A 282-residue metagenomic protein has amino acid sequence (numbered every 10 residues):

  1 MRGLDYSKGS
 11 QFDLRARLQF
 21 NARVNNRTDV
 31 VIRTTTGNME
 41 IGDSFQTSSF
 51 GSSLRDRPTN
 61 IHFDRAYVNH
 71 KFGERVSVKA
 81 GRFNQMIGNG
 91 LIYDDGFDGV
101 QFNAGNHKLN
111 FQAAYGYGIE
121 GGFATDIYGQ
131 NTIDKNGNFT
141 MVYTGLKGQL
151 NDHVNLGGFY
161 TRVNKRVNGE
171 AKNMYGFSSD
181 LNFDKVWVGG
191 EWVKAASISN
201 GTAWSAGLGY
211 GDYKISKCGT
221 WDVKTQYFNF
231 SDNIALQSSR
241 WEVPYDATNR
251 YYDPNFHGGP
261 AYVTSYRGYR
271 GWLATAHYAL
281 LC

Functional and structural regions predicted by a protein language model:
M1-K79, V100-A113, G148-D152, A171 (+6 more regions): Beta-barrel outer-membrane channel/assembly domains of diderm bacteria
R2-Y6, I87-G90, G122, R166-N168: A generic structural signal for short coil/turn motifs at secondary-structure boundaries
T35-G37, G73, G81-Q85, G116-G118 (+1 more regions): An acidic- and aromatic-residue-enriched active-site/binding cleft used to recognize and process polar
T47-G51, F97-G99, Q130, R240-Y245: Flexible, surface-exposed loop regions and adjacent strand-edge segments of Gram-negative outer-membrane beta-barrel
V78, R82-I127: Internal, well-ordered domain-core segments that constitute the primary functional module of diverse proteins
A114-M174, W192-A206, T220-A247, Y251-P254 (+1 more regions): Outer-membrane beta-barrel translocator/channel fold
G209-C218: Small/polar residue-rich beta-strand/coil "junction" motifs that cap repeat-based extracellular fibers
